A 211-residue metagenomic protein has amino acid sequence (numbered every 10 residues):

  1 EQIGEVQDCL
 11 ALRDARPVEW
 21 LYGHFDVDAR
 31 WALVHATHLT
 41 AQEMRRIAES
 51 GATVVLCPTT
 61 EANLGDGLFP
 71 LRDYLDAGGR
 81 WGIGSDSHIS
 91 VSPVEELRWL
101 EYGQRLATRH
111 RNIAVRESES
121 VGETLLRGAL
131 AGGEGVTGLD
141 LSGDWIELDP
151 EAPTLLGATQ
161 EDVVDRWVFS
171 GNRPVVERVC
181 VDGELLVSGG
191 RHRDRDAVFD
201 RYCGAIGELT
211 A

Functional and structural regions predicted by a protein language model:
E1, P58-A62, D86-I89: Short, acidic/turn-prone active-site loops that include or flank metal/cofactor- and phosphate-binding residues
E1-T53, G65-R80: Histidine/acidic residue-rich metal-binding segments in metalloenzymes
F25-D26, R72-T154: His/Asp/Glu-enriched, well-ordered alpha-helical/loop segment that forms or immediately abuts the divalent-metal
L33, I47, V54, D86 (+2 more regions): Conserved, mostly hydrophobic/aromatic
V34-A36, V55-C57, G84, L148-D149 (+1 more regions): Generic beta-strand/beta-sheet core signal
M44, G67-L68, V94, H192 (+1 more regions): Conserved strand-to-helix beginnings and helix N-cap segments that scaffold or border functional pockets
N63-F69, S92-V94, G157: Short, charged, surface-exposed secondary-structure boundary motifs
E123-A211: Active-site microenvironment of metallo-dependent hydrolases
